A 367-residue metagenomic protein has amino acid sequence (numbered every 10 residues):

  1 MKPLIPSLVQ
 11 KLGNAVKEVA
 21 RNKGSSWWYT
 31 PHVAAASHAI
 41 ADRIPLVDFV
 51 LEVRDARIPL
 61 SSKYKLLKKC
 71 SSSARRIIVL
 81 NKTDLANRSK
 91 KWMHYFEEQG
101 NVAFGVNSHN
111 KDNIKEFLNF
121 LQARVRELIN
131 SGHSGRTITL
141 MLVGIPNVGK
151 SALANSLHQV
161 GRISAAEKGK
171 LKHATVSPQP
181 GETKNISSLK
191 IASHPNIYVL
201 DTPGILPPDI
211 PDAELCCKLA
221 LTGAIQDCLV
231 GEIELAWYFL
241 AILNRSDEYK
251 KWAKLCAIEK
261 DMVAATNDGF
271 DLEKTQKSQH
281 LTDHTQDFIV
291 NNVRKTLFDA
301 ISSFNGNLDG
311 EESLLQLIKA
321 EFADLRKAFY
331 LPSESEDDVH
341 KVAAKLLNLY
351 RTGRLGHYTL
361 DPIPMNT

Functional and structural regions predicted by a protein language model:
K2-F49, R57-I58, K63, C70-R76 (+2 more regions): Helix-rich effector regions associated with P-loop NTPase G domains
S61-K65, S89-K90: Short, glycine/acidic-enriched capping/hinge loops at junctions between secondary-structure elements
R75-I77, D84-I145, S156-S164, L171 (+2 more regions): Canonical P-loop GTPase G-domain recognition
K150: Conserved lysine of the Walker
L153: Hydrophobic positions on the alpha1 helix immediately C-terminal to the Walker A/P-loop
